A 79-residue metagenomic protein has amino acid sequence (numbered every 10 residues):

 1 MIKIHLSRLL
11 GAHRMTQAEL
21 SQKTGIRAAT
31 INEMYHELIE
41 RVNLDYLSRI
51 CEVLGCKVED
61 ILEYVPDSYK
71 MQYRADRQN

Functional and structural regions predicted by a protein language model:
M1-T16: A short, Lys/Arg-rich alpha-helix, primarily the initiator
R8, L62-N79: Short, charged recognition helix plus adjacent turn of helix-turn-helix-like nucleic-acid-binding domains
L10, S21, C51: The alpha-helix within a helix-turn-helix
L10, Y35, Y46, V65: DNA major-groove recognition helix of helix-turn-helix
M15-E33: Short alpha-helical DNA-recognition segment
Q17, L44-L47: Helix-turn-helix DNA-binding elements, focusing on the entry/boundary residues of the two helices that contact DNA
Y46-C51, I61-L62: Hydrophobic micro-packing sites on short alpha-helices
